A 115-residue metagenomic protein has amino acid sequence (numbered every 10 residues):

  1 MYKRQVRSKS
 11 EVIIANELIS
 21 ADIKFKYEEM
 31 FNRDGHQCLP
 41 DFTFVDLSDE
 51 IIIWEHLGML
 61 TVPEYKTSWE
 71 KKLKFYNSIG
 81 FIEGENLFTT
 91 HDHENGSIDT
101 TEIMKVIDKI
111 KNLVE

Functional and structural regions predicted by a protein language model:
M1-Y2: Conserved small/polar residues in nucleotide/adenosyl-binding loops
R7, E11, A15: Nuclease catalytic cores
E17-S48: Active-site metal-binding core of divalent-cation-utilizing nuclease and nuclease-like domains
E29, G58, L87-H91: Residue-level recognition of beta-strand->loop/alpha-helix junctions
F31-C38, V62-P63, H93-I98: Acidic-and-aromatic substrate-binding clefts and catalytic sites of carbohydrate-active enzymes
L39-K72: Short beta-strand-loop-alpha-helix junction that forms the active-site gateway of nucleic-acid-processing nucleases
S78-E115: Basic, glycine-rich
